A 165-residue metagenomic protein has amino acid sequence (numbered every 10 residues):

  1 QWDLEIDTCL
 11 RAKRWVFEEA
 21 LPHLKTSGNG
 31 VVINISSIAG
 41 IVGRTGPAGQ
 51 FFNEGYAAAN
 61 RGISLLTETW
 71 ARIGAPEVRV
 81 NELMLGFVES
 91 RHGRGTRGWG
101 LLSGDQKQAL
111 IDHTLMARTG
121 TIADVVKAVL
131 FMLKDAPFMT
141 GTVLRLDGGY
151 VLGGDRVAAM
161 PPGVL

Functional and structural regions predicted by a protein language model:
Q1-I6, V32, L110: Substrate-binding pocket helix/loop in short-chain dehydrogenase/reductase
F17-E18, E68: A short, exposed helix-loop element centered on a Lys and neighboring polar residues
E19, S27, A117, K134-A136 (+1 more regions): Generic structural signal for alpha-helix termini and adjacent loop/cap motifs
K25, V31-G62, T67-A75, F87-V88: Catalytic loop of short-chain dehydrogenase/reductase
P47-G49, F87-H113, G153-L165: A glycine/serine/threonine-rich, flexible loop-to-helix segment that serves as the NAD(P) cofactor-binding "lid"
S64-T67, I73-S90, G95, M139-L146: Conserved Rossmann-fold SDR core element
R118-L146, V151: C-terminal substrate-recognition "lid" of short-chain dehydrogenase/reductases
